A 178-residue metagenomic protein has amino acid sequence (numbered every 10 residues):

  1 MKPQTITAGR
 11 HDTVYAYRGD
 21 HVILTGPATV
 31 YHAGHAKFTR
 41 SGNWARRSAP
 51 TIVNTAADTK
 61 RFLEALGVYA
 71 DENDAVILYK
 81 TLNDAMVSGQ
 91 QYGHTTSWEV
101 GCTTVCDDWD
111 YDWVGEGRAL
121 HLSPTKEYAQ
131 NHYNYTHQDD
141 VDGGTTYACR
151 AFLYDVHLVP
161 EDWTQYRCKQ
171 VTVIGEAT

Functional and structural regions predicted by a protein language model:
M1-T178: Short, glycine-biased loop/turn motifs at secondary-structure junctions and in low-complexity Ser/Thr/Pro-rich termini
